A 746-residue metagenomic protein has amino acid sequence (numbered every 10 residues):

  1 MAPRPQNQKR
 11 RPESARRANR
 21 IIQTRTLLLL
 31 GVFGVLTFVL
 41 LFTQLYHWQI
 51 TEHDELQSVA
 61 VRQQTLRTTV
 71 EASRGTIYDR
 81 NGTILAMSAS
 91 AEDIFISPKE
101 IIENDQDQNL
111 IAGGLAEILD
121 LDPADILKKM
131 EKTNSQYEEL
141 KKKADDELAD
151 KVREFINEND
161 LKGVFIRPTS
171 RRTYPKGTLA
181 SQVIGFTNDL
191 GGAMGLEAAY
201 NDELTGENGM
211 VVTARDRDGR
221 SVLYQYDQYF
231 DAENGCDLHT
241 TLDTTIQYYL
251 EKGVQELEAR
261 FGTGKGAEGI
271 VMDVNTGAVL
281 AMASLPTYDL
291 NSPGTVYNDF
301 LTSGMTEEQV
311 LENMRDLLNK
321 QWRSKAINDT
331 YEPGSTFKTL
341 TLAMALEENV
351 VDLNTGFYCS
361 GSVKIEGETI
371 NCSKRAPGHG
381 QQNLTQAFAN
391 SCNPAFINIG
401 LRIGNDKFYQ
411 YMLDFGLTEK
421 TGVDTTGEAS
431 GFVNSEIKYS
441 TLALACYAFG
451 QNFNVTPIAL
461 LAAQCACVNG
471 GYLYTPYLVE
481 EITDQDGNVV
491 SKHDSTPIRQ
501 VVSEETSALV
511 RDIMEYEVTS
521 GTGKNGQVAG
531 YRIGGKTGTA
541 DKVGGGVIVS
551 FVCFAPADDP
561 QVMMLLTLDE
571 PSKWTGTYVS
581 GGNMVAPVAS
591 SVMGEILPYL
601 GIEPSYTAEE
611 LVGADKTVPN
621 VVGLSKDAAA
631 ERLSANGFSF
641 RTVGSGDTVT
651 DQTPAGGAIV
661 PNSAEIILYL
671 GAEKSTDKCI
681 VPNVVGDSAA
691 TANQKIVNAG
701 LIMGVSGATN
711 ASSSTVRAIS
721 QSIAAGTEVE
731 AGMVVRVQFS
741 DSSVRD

Functional and structural regions predicted by a protein language model:
M1-S303, T330, D406-G416, G526-V528 (+6 more regions): Periplasmic/cell-envelope proteins involved in peptidoglycan metabolism and beta-lactam response
R4-P5, R11, A86, E92 (+4 more regions): Beta-lactam-recognizing serine transpeptidase/beta-lactamase-like catalytic domain environment
A72, I102-L110, K142-D146, L190 (+15 more regions): Soluble non-cytosolic domains of exported or imported proteins
A89, I96-P98, P168, G185-N188 (+6 more regions): Flexible glycine-/small-residue-rich
D125-S135, R171, T263-T276, Y358-S360 (+5 more regions): Acidic/histidine-enriched alpha-helical segments
L161, G264-A267, D352-N354, K420 (+2 more regions): Short secondary-structure junction motifs
H493, G530, G534, L566-D746: Ligand-recognition elements built from short beta-strands and adjacent flexible loops
